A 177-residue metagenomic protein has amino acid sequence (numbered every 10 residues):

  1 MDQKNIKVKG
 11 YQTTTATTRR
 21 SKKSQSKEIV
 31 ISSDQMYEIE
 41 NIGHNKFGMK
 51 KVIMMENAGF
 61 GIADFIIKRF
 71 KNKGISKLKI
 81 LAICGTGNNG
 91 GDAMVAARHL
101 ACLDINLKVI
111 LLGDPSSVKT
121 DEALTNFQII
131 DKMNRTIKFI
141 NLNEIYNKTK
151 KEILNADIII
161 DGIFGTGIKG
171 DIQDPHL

Functional and structural regions predicted by a protein language model:
M1-I31, K71-I83, N89-L177: Glycine-rich phosphate/dinucleotide-binding loop and adjoining beta-alpha-beta core of small-molecule
S32-E38: Active-site-adjacent bridging/hinge elements
I39, M49-K50, L78, A156: Hydrophobic alpha-helical context, especially transmembrane and signal-peptide helices
I39-I42, N57-G61, D92, N155: Residues within well-formed alpha-helices
G43-F47: Intrinsically disordered, low-complexity polar regions and short flexible loop motifs
M49-A63: A glycine-rich, Thr/Ser-enriched phosphate-binding loop motif common to dinucleotide/cofactor-binding enzymes
I62, G85-T86: Thiolate-centered catalytic microenvironments shared by cysteine-dependent enzyme domains
